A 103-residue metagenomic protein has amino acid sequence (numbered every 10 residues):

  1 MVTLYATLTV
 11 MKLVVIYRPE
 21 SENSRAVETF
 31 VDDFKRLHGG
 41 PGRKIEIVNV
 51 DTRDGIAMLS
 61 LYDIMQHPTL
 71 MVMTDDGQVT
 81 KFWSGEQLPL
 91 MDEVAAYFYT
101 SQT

Functional and structural regions predicted by a protein language model:
V2-G40: Local sequence-structure signature of Cys/Sec-based thiol-disulfide redox active-site neighborhoods
Y17-R18, G42-G55: Thiol-based oxidoreductase modules, predominantly thioredoxin-like and allied folds used for disulfide exchange
S21, V50-R53, G85-L88: Short, surface-exposed acidic/glycine-rich loop or hinge patches that mediate macromolecular interfaces
Y62-V72: Structural micro-motif
V72-T103: Non-catalytic, surface beta->alpha helical segment in thiol-disulfide oxidoreductase systems
